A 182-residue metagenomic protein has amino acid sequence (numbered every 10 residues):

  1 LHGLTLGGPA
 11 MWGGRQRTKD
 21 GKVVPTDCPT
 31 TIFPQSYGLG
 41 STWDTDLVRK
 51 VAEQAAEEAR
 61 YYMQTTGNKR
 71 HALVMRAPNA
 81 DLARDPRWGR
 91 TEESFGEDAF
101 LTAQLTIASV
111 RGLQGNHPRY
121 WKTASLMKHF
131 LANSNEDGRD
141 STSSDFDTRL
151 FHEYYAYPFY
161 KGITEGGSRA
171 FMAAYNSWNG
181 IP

Functional and structural regions predicted by a protein language model:
L1-P182: Glycoside hydrolase catalytic-domain context in secreted enzymes
